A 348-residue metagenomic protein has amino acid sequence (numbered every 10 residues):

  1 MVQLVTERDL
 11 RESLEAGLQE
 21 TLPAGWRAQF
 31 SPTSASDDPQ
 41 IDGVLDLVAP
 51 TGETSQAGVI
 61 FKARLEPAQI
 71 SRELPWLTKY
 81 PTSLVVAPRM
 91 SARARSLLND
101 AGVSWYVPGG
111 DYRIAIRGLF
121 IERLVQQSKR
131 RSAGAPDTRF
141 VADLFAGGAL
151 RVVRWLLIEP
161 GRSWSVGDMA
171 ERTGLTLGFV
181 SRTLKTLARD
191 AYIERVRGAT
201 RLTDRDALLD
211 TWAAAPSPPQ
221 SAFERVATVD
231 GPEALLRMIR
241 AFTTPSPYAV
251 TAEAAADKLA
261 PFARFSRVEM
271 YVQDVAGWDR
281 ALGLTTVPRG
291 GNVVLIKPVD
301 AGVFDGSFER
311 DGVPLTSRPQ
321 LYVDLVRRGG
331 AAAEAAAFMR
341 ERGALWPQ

Functional and structural regions predicted by a protein language model:
M1-A35: Acidic-basic catalytic patches of nuclease active cores, encompassing PD-(D/E)XK and other metal-cofactor nuclease
P39-K79, S83-V86, Y322: Conserved catalytic cores of phosphodiester-cleaving nucleases, focusing on short active-site segments
K79-Y106: Nucleic-acid nuclease catalytic cores
E122-R151: Short alpha-helical segments that sit at the start of domains
A149-T211: Loop-centered beta-sheet repeat module
V196-F223, A227-A234: Extended amphipathic alpha-helical segments with heptad-repeat/coiled-coil character used for oligomerization, fusion
P219-G302: Short gly/ser-rich loop at a beta-strand->alpha-helix junction or flexible surface loop bordering the NTP-binding
W278-Q348: Hydrophobic alpha-helical interaction segments
